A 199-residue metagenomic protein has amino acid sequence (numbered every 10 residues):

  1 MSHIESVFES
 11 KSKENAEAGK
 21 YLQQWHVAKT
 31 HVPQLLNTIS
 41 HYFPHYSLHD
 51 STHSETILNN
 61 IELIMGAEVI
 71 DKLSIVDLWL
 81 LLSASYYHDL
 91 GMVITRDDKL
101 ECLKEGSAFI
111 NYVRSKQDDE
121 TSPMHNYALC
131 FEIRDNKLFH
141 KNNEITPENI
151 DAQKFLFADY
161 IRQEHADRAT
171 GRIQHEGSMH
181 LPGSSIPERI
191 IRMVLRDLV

Functional and structural regions predicted by a protein language model:
M1-S40: N-terminal accessory segments
K13, H41, H49, M92 (+1 more regions): Catalytic phosphate-handling regions of large nucleic-acid enzymes and associated NTPases
E17-K20, Y42-H49, L73, K154-F157 (+1 more regions): Non-transmembrane, amphipathic alpha-helical segments
Q23-V27, T52-N60, M193-V199: Acidic/polar, low-complexity linker and loop regions
H31-T56, A152-F155: Active-site flanking loop/helix segments enriched in acidic
F43-L80: Alpha-helical phosphate/pyrophosphate-handling elements in metalloenzyme active cores
D71-V199: Divalent metal-dependent catalytic cores for phosphoryl transfer on phosphate-bearing substrates
